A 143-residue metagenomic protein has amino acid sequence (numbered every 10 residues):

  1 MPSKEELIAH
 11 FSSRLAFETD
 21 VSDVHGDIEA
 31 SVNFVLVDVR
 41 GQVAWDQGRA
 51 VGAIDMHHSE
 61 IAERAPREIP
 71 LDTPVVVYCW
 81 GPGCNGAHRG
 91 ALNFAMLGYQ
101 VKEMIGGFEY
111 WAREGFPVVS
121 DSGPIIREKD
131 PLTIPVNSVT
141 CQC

Functional and structural regions predicted by a protein language model:
M1-L36, R40-Q47, S120-C143: Flexible, polar/low-complexity N-terminal or interdomain linker segments that lie immediately upstream of folded
H25, A65-P66: Short hydrophobic/charged patches on amphipathic alpha-helices used for structural packing and interfaces
S31-L36, V51-G52, P74, Y99-Q100: Short active-site oxyanion
W45-V51, W111: Short loop/helix-cap segments at secondary-structure boundaries that form the rim of catalytic
R49, A65, G115: Short, flexible helix/strand-to-coil boundary loops that buttress conserved ligand/catalytic motifs in alpha/beta
I54, D72, V118-S122: Short, hinge-like loop/turn segments at secondary-structure boundaries
M56-R64: Glycine-rich, highly charged phosphate/nucleotide-binding loops
P66-A112: Catalytic cysteine-centered active loop of the rhodanese-like fold, especially the PTP/DSP P-loop
